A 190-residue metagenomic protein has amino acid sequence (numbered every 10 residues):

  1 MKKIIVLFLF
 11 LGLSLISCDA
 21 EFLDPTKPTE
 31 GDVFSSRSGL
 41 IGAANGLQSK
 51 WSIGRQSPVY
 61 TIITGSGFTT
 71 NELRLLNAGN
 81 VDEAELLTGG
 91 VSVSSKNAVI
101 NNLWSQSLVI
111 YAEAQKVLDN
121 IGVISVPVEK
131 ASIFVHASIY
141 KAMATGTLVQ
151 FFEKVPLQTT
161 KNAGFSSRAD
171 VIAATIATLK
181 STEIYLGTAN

Functional and structural regions predicted by a protein language model:
M1-I4, A20: Positively charged n-region of N-terminal signal peptides that target proteins for export
I5-L9: Sec-dependent signal peptide hydrophobic core
C18-G67: Membrane-proximal, proline-rich intrinsically disordered regions
K27-E30, P156-G164: Short linear capping/connector segments at secondary-structure termini
I41, V81-F152, N162-A169, K180-N190: Conserved, well-structured interaction surfaces
I53-T61, E72-L75, E83, G90: Short, solvent-exposed loop/turn elements at domain surfaces
